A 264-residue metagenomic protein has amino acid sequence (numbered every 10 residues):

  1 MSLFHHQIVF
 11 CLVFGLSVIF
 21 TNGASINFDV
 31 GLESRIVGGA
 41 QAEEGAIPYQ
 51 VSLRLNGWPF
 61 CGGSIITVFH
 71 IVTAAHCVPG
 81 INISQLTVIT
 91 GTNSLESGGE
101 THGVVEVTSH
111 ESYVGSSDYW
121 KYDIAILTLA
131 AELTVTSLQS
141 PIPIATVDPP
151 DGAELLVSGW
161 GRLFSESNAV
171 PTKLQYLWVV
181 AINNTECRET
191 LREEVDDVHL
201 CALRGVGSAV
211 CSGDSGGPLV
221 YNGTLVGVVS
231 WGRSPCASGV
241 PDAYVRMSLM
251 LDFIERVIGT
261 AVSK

Functional and structural regions predicted by a protein language model:
S2-K264: Extracellular "complement/coagulation-type" protease architecture
